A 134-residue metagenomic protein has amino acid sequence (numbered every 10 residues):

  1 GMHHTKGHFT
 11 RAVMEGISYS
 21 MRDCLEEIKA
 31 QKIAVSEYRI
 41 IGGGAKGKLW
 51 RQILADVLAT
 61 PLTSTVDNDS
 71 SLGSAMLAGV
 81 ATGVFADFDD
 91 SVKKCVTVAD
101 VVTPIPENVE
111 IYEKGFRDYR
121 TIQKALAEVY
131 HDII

Functional and structural regions predicted by a protein language model:
G1-I134: Glycine/Thr-rich phosphate-binding loops that ligate phosphate moieties of nucleotide and other phosphorylated ligands
